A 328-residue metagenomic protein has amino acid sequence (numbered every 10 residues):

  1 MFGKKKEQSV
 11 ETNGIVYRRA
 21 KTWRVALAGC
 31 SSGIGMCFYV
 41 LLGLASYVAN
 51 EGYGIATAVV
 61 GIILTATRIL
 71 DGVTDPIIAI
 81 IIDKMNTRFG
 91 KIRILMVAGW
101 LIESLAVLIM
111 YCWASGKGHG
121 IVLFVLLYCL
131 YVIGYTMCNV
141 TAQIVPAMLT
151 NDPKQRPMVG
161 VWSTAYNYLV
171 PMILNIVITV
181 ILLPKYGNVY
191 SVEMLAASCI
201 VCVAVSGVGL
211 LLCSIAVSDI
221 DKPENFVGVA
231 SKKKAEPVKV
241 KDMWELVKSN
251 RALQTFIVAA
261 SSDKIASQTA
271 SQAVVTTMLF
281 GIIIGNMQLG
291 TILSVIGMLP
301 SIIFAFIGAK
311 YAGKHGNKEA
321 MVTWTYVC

Functional and structural regions predicted by a protein language model:
F2-C328: Membrane-embedded alpha-helical bundles of multi-pass transporters/translocases, especially carrier/permease families
